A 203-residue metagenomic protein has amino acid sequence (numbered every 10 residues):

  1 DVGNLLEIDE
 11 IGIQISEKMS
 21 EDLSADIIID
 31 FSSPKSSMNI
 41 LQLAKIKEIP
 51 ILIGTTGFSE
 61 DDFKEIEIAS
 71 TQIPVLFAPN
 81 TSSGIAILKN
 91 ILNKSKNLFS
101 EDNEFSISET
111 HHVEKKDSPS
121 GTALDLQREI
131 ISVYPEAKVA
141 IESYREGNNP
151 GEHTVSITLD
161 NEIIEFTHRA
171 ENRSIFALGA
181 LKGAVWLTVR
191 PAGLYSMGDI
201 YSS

Functional and structural regions predicted by a protein language model:
D1-D22, S100-S203: C-terminal substrate-binding/catalytic lobe of Rossmann-fold NAD(P)-dependent oxidoreductases
I28-I29: N-terminal Rossmann-like NAD(P) cofactor-binding module of classical short-chain dehydrogenase/reductase
K35-K47, G54-F77, S83-S95: Rossmann-fold NAD(P)-binding glycine/threonine-rich loop
F77-I85, H112-P119: Short, surface-exposed loop/turn motifs that are enriched in glycine and acidic residues and include a nearby proline
